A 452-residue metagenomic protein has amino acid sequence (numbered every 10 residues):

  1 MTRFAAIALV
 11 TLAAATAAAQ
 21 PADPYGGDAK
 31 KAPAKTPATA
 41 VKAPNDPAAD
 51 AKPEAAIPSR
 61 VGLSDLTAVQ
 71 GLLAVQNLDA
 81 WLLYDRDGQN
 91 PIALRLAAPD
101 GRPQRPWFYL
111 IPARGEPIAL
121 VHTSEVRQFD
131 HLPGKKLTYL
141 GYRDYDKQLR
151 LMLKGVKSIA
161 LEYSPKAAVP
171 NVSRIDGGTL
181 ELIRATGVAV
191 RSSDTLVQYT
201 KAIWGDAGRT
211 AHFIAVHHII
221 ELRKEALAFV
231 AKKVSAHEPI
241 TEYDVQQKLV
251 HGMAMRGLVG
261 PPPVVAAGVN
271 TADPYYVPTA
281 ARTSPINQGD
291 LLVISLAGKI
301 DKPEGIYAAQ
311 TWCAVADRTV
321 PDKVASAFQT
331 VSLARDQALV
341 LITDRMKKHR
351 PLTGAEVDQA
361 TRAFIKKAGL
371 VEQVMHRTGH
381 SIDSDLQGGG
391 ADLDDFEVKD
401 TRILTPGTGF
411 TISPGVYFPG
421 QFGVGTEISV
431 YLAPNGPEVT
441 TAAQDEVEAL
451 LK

Functional and structural regions predicted by a protein language model:
A5-T16: Bacterial N-terminal signal peptides
Q20-K452: Active-site neighborhoods and metal-handling regions in enzymes and metal-associated proteins
